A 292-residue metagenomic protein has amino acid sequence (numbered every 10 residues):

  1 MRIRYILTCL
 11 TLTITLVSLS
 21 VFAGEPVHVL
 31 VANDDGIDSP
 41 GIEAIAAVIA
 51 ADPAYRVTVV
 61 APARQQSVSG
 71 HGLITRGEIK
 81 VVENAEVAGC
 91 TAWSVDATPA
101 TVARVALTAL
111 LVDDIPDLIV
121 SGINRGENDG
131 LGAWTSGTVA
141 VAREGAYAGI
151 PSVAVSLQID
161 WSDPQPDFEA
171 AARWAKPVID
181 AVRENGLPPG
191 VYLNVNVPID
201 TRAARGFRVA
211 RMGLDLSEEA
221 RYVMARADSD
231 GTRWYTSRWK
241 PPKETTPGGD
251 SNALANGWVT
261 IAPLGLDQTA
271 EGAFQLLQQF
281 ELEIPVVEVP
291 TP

Functional and structural regions predicted by a protein language model:
M1-Y5: Positively charged n-region of N-terminal signal peptides that target proteins for export
T8-S18: Bacterial N-terminal signal peptides
V21-A23: Boundary at the C-terminal end of the N-terminal hydrophobic targeting segment
A46-T108: A cross-family phosphate/adenosyl-ligand binding-site feature
D129-S136: Glycine/threonine-rich flexible loop motifs
V141-A146: Hydrophobic/aromatic ligand-binding patch that stacks against planar heteroaromatic rings of cofactors or nucleotides
F168-P292: Electrostatically charged, flexible surface regions
